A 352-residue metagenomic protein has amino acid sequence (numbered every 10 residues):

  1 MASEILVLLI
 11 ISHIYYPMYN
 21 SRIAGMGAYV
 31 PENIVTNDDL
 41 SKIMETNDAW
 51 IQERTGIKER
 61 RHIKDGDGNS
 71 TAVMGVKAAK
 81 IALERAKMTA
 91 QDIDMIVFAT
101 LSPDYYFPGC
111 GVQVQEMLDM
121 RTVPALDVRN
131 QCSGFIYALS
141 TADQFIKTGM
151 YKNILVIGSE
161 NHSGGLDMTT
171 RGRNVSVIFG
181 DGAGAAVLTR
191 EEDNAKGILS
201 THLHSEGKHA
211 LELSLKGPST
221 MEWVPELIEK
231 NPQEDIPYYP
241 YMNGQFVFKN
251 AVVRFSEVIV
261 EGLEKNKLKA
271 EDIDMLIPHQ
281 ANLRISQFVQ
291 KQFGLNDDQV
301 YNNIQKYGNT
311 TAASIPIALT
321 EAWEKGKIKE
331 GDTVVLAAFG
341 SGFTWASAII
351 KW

Functional and structural regions predicted by a protein language model:
M1-P17: N-terminal amphipathic/basic-hydrophobic helices that include classical n-h-c signal peptides and signal-anchor
H13-D67, G172-K249, E257, W352: Condensing-enzyme catalytic core mediating Claisen C-C bond formation in acyl metabolism
G27, A99, R129, I154-E160 (+3 more regions): Short beta-strand segments
M44-E53, Y105-D119, V156-G165, P225-P232 (+1 more regions): Acidic-glycine-rich active-site phosphate/pyrophosphate-binding loop
I57-R61, D92-V97, E116-R129, G165-R171 (+1 more regions): Glycine/charged-rich beta-loop-alpha catalytic/anionic-binding loops adjacent to active sites
A72-A79, L83, S102-P103, E116 (+6 more regions): Claisen-condensing/thiolase-fold acyl-transfer catalytic domains that form or cleave C-C bonds in fatty acid
D92-A99, E271-H279: Short glycine-rich phosphate-binding loop at a beta-alpha junction
K147-A183: Flexible, glycine-rich active-site loops centered on histidine and acidic residues that chelate a metal or position
